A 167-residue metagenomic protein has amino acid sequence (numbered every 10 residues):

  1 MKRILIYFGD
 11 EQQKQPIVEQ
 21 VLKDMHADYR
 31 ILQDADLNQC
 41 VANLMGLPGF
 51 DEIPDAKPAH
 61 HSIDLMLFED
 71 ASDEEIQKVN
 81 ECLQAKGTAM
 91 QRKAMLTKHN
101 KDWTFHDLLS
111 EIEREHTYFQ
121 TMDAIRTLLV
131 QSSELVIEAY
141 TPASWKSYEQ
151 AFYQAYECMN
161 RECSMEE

Functional and structural regions predicted by a protein language model:
M1-L47: N-terminal, charge-rich interaction modules
D10-K14, L37, S72-E75, K98-W103: Gly/Ser/Thr-rich loops at beta-strand to alpha-helix junctions that form or flank small-molecule/cofactor-binding
I17-L22, V79-A85: Short, aromatic/basic amphipathic alpha-helical patches
A35-L67: Short, intrinsically disordered low-complexity segments
P58-L83: Mid-chain, well-packed structural core segment of small domains
E81-C82, G87-T127: Helix-rich interaction surfaces within compact, conserved domain-sized segments that mediate assembly or partner
T121-M159: Amphipathic, heptad-repeat alpha-helical segments
R161-E167: Short, charged early-sequence alpha-helical segments and their helix-coil boundaries
